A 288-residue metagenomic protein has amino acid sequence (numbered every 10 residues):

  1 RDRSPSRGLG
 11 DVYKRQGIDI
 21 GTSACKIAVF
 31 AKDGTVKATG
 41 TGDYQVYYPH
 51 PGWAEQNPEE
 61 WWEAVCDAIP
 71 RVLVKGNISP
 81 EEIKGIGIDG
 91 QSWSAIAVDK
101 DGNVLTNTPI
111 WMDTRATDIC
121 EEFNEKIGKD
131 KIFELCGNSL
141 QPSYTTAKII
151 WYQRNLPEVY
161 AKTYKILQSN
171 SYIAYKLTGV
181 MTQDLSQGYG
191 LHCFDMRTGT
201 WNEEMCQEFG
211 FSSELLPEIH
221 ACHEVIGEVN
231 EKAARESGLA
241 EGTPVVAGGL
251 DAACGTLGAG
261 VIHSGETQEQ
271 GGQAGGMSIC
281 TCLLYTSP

Functional and structural regions predicted by a protein language model:
R1-D2, R7-Q16, Y285-P288: Conserved small/polar residues in nucleotide/adenosyl-binding loops
S6-G8, R15, D19, A38 (+10 more regions): Short glycine/serine/threonine-biased micro-segments
D11-T106, E134, K162, A234-R235 (+1 more regions): N-terminal glycine/serine-rich phosphate-binding loop of ATP-dependent small-molecule kinases, especially carbohydrate
T22, T114, K131-L250: Gly/Ser/Thr-rich active-site cleft segment
W53, W61-W62, W111, W151 (+1 more regions): Signature tryptophan residues that serve as conserved aromatic anchors
A95-F123, K162-T163, L167-N202, T243-S287: Glycine-rich phosphate-binding loop of actin/hexokinase-like ATP-binding domains
K126: Conserved FAD-binding subdomain of flavin-dependent enzymes
